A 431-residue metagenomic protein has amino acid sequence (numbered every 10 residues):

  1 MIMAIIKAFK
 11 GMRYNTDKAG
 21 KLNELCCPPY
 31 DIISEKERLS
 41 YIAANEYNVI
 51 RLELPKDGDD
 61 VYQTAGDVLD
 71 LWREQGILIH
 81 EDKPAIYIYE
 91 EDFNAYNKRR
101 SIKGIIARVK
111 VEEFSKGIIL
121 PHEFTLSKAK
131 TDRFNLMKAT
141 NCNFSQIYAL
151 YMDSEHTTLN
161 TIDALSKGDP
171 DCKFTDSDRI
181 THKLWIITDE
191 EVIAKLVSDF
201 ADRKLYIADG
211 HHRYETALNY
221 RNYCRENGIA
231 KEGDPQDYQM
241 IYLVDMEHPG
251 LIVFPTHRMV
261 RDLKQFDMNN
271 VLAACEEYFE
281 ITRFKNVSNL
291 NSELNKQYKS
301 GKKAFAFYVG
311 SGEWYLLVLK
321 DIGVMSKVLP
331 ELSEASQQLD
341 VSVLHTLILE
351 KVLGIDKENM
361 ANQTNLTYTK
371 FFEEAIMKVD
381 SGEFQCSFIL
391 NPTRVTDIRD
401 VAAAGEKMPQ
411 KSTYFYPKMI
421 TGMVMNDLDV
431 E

Functional and structural regions predicted by a protein language model:
I2-E431: Surface-exposed, charge/polar-rich loops and edge strands
